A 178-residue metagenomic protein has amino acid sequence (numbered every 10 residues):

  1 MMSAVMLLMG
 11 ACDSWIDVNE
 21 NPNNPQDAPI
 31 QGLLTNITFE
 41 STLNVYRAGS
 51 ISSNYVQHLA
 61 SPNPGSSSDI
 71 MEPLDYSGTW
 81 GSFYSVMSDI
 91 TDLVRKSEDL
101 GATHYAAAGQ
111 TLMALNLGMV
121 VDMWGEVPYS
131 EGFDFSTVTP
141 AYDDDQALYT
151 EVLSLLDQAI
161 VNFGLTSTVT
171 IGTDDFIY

Functional and structural regions predicted by a protein language model:
M1-M2: Sec-dependent signal peptide recognition, specifically the positively charged N-region followed immediately by
C12-Y84, S88, D92, D99: Membrane-proximal, proline-rich intrinsically disordered regions
S61-Y178: Structured, solvent-exposed acidic/aromatic patches
